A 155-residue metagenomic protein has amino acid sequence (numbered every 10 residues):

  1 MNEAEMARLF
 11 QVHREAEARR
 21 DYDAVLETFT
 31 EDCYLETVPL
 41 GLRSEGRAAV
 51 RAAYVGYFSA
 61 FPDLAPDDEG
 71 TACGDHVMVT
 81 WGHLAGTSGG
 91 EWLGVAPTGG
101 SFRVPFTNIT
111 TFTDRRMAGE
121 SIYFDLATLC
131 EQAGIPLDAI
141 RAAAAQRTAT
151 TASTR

Functional and structural regions predicted by a protein language model:
M1-R155: C-terminal and inter-domain tail/linker signature
